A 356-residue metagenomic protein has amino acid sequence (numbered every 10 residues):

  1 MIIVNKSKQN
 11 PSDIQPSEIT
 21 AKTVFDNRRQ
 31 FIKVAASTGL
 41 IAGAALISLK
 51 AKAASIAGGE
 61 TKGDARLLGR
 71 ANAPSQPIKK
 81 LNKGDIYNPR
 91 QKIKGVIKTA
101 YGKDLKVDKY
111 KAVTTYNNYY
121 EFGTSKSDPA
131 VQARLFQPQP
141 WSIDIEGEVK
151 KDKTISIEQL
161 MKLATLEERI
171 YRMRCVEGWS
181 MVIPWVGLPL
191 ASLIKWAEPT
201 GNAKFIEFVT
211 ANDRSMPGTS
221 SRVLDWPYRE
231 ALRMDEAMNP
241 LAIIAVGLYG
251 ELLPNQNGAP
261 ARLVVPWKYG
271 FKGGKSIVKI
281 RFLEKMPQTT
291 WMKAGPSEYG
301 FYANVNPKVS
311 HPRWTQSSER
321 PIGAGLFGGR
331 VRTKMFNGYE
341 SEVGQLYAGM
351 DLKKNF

Functional and structural regions predicted by a protein language model:
M1-Q30, T38-G39, A44, K52-G58: N-terminal secretory signal peptides
S7, S12, R70-A73, D85 (+1 more regions): Generic N-terminal simple sequence motifs
I14, I19, P77-K80, Y269: A generic alpha-helix propensity feature with a strong bias for hydrophobic helices
A21-D26, L46-K109: C-terminal segment of N-terminal export signals and the immediately downstream linker at the start of the mature
K83-F356: Structured, non-membrane catalytic/scaffold regions adjacent to prosthetic-group chemistry
